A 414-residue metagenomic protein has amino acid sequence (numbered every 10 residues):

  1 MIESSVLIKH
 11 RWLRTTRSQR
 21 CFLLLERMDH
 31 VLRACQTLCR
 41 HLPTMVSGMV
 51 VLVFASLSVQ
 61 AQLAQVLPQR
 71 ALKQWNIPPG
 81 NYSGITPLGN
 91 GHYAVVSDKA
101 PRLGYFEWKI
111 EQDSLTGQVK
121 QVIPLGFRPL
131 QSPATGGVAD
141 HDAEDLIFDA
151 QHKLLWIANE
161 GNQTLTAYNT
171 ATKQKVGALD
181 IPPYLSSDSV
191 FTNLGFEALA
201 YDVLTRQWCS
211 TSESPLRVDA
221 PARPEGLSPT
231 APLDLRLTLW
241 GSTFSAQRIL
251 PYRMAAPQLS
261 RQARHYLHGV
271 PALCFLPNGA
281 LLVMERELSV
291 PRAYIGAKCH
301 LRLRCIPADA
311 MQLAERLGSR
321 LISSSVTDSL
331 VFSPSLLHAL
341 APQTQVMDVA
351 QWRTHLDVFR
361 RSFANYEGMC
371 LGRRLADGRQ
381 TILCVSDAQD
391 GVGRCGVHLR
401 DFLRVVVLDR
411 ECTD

Functional and structural regions predicted by a protein language model:
S4-S5, S18, S47: Serine residues within intrinsically disordered or low-complexity segments
R40-M49: Sec-dependent N-terminal signal peptides
A55-S58: N-terminal signal peptide c-region/cleavage motif recognized by signal peptidases
Q62-D414: Sequence/structural signature of beta-propeller domains
